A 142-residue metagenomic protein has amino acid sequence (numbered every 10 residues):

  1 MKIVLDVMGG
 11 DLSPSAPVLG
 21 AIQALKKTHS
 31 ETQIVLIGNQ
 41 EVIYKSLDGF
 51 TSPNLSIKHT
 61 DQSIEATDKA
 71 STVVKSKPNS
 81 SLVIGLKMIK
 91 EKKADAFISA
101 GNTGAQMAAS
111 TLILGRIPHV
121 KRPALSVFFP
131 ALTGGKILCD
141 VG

Functional and structural regions predicted by a protein language model:
M1-A100, A105-L112: Contiguous, glycine/small-aliphatic-enriched amphipathic segments in soluble metabolic enzymes
V7, V141-G142: Short, histidine-centered active-site or binding-site loop motifs used for metal coordination, general acid-base
A108-V141: Short, acidic/small-residue loops that bind anionic groups at enzyme active sites
